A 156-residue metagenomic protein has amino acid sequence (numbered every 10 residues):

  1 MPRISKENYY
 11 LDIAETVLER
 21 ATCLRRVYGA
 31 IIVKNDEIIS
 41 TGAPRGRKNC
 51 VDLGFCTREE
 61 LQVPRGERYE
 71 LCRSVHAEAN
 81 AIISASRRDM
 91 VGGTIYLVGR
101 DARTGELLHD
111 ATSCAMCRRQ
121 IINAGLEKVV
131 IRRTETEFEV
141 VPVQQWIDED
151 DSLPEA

Functional and structural regions predicted by a protein language model:
P2-S5, S40-A156: Zn2+-dependent cytidine deaminase-like catalytic core
P2-V27: Short, basic/aromatic recognition patches
V27-G42, V130: Short beta-strand scaffold segments in enzyme catalytic cores
